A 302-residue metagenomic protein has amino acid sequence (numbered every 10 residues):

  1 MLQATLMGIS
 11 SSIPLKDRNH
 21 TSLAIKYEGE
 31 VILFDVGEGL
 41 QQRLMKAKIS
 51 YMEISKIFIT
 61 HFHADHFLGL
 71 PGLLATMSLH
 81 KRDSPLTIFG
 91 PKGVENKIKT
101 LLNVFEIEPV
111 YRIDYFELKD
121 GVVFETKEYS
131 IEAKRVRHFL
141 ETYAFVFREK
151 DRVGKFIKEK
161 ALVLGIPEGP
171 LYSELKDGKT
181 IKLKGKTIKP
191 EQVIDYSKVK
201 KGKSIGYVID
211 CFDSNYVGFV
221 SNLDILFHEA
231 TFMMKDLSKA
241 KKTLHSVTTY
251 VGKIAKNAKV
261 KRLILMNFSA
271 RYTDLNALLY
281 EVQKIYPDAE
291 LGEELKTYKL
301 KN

Functional and structural regions predicted by a protein language model:
M1-A47, D83-P85, F145-F147, G154 (+2 more regions): Conserved beta-strand hairpin/beta-sheet module of binuclear metal-dependent hydrolase folds, prominently
T5, F89, D114-K119, E132-K134 (+1 more regions): General small-molecule cofactor/ligand-binding pocket signal
L15, Y129-Y207, C211-F219, I225-F227: Active-site-proximal loop/helix segment associated with metal-binding centers of metalloenzymes
F34-G37, I54-F62, G90-P91, I205-C211 (+3 more regions): Active-site neighborhood of phospho(di)ester-bond hydrolases with catalytic His/Asp-centered motifs
G39-F89, P109, D114-K119: Active-site metal-binding motif and surrounding structural segment of the metallo-beta-lactamase
L70-T76, L101, T273-E281: Metal-dependent catalytic neighborhoods of phosphoester/phosphodiester hydrolases
N96-V104, Y115: A gly/proline- and charged-residue-enriched helix-loop-helix capping module
S214-N302: Binuclear metal-ion centers of metallo-dependent hydrolases, dominated by the metallo-beta-lactamase
